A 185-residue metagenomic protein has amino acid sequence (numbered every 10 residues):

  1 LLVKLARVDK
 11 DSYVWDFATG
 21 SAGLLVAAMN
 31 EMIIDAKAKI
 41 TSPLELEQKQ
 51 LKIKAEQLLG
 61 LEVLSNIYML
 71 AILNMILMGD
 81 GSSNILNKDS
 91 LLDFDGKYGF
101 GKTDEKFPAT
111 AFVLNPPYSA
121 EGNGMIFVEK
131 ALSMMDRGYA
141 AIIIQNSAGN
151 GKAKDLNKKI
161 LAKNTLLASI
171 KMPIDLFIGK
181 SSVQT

Functional and structural regions predicted by a protein language model:
L1-L114, E121, N146: Conserved S-adenosyl-L-methionine
Y68, A120-T185: Conserved Class I SAM-dependent methyltransferase catalytic core
D89, P116, I174-L176: Flexible, active-site-adjacent loop/turn segments at secondary-structure boundaries
